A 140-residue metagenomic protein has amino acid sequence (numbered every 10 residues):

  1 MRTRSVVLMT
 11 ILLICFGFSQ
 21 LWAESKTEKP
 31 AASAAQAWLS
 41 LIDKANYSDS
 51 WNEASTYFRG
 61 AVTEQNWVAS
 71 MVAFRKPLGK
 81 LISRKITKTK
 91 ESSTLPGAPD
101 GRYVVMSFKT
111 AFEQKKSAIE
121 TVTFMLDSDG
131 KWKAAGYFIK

Functional and structural regions predicted by a protein language model:
R2-T3, F18-N46: Short, low-complexity N-terminal intrinsically disordered segments enriched in polar/charged residues
M9-G17: Bacterial N-terminal signal peptides
E24-S25, Q36-L39, A54-G60, K109-A111: Second-shell loop/turn segments in exported
A32-S33, S48-G101: Short solvent-exposed beta->alpha transition segments
T89-K140: Exposed beta-sheet edge and beta->alpha loop/turn motif
